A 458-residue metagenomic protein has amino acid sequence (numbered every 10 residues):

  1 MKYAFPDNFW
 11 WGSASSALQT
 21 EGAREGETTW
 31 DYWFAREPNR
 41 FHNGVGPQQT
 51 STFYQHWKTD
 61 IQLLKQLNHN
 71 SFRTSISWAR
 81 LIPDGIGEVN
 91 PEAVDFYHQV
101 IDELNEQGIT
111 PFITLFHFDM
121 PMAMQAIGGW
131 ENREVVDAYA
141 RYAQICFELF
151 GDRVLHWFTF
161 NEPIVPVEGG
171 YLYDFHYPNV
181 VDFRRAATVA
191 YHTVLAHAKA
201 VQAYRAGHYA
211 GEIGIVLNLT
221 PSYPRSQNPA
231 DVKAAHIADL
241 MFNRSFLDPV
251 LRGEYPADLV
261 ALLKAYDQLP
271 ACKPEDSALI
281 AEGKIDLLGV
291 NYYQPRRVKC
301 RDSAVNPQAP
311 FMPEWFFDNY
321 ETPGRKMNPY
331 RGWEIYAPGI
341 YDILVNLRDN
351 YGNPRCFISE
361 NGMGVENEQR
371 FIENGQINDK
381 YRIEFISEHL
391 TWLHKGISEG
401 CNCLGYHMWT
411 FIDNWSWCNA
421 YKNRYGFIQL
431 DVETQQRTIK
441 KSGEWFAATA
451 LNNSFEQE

Functional and structural regions predicted by a protein language model:
M1-F41, D84-I86, V94-E458: Active-site region of glycoside hydrolase catalytic domains
E21-Y97: Active-site-adjacent substrate/metal-binding segments within catalytic domains of carbohydrate-active enzymes
